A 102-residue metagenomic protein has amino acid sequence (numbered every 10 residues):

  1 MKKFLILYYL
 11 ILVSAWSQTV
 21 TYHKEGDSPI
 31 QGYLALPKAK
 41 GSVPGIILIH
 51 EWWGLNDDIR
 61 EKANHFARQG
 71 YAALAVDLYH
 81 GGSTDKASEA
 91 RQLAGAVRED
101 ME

Functional and structural regions predicted by a protein language model:
M1-K2, A39: Generic cytosolic/nucleocytoplasmic N-terminal low-complexity/intrinsically disordered segments
K2-K3, K62: Basic side chains
K3-V13: Sec-dependent N-terminal signal peptides
A15-S17: Boundary at the C-terminal end of the N-terminal hydrophobic targeting segment
T21-E102: Serine-hydrolase catalytic machinery in alpha/beta-hydrolase-like enzymes
